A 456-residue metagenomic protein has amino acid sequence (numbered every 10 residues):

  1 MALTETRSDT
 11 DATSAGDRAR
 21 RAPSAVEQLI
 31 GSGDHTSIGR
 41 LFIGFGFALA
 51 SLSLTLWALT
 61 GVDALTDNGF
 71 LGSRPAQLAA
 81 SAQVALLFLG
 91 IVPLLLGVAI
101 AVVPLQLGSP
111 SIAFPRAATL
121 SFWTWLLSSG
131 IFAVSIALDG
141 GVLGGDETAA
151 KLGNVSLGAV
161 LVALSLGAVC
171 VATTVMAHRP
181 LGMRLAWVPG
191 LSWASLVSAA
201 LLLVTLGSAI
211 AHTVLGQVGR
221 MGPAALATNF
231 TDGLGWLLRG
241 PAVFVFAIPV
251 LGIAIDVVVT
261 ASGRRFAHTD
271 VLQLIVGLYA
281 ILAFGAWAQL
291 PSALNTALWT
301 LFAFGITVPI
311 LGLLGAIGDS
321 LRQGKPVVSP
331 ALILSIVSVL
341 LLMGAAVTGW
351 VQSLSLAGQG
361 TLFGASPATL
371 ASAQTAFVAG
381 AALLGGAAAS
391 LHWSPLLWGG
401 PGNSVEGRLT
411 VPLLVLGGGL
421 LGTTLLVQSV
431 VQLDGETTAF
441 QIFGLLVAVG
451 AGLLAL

Functional and structural regions predicted by a protein language model:
A2-L456: Membrane-embedded and interfacial regions of multi-pass energy-transducing membrane proteins
